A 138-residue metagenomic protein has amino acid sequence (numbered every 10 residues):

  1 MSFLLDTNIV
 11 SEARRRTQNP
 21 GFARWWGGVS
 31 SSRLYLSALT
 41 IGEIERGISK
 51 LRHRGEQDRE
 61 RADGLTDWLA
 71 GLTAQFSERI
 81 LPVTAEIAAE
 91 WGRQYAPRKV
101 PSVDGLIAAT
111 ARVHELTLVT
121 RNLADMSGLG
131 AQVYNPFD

Functional and structural regions predicted by a protein language model:
M1, A108, V113-D138: Acidic, PIN/NYN-like endoribonuclease modules and their adjacent C-terminal/linker elements
M1-T40, L51-D67: Short, well-structured N-terminal submotif of metal-dependent ribonuclease cores
L5-D6, S37, V100-P101, N122 (+1 more regions): Histidine- and aromatic-rich ligand-binding microenvironments
D6-T7, I44, W91, A111 (+1 more regions): Generic structural signal for small/hydrophobic residues in well-ordered secondary structure, especially within
I9, T40, I87, L106-I107 (+1 more regions): Alpha-helix capping/helix-boundary segments
R14, W26, I48, Y95 (+1 more regions): Short, flexible helix/strand-to-coil boundary loops that buttress conserved ligand/catalytic motifs in alpha/beta
S30, F76, L129-G130: Short, structured coil segments at secondary-structure junctions
I48-R52, A74-V119: Active-site neighborhoods of divalent-metal-dependent phosphate/nucleic-acid chemistry enzymes
